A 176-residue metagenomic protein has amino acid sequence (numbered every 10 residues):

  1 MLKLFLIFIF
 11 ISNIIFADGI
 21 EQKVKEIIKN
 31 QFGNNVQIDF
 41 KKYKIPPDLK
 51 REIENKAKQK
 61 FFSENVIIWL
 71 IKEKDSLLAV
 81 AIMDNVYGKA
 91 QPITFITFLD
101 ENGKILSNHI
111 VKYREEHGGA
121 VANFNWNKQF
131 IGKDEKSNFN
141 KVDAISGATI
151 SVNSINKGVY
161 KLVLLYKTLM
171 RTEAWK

Functional and structural regions predicted by a protein language model:
L2-F5, N13-T94, E101-K176: Intrinsically disordered terminal and processing segments
